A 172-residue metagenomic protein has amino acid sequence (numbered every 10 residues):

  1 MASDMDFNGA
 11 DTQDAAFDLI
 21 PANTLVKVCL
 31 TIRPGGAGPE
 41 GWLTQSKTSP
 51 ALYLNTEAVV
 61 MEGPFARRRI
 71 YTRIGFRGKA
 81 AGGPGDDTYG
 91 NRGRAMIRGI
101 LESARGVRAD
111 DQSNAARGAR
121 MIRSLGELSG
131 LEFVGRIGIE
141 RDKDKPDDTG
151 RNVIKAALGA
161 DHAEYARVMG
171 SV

Functional and structural regions predicted by a protein language model:
M1-V172: Short beta-rich binding modules
